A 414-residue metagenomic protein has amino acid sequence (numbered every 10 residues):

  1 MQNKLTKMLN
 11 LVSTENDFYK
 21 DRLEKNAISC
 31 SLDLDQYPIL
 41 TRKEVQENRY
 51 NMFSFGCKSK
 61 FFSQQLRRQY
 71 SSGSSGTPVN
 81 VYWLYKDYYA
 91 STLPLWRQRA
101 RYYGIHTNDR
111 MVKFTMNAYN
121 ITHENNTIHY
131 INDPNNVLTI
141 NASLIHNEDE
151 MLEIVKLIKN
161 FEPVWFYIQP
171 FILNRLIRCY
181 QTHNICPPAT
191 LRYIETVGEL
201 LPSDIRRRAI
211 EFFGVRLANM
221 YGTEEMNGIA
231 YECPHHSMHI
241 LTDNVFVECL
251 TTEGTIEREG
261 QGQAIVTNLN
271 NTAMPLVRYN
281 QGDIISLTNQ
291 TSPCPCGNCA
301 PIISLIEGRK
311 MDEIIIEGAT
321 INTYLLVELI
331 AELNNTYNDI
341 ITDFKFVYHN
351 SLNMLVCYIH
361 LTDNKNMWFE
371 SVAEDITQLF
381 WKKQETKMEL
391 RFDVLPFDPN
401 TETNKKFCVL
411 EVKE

Functional and structural regions predicted by a protein language model:
M1-Y70, S75-D109, N160-Y167, A189 (+4 more regions): Nucleotide 5′-phosphate-binding alpha/beta core
N3, K7-N10, P134-E414: Active-site glycine/GP-rich loop and adjacent strand/helix microenvironment that borders small-molecule binding pockets
C30, N80, N120-H123, R175: Short active-site-adjacent helix-start/loop capping segments
Q65, M116-N120, F171-I172: Short glycine-enriched loops at secondary-structure junctions
Q65-R67, N125, M151-I154: Short, charged beta->alpha transition segments
P78, Y119-I121, N271-M274: Short, acidic Gly/Pro/Ser/Thr-rich loop/turn segments
W83-Y85, T115, Q169-P170, Y221: Glycine-rich, histidine-containing beta strand-loop boundary motifs that form or position
R97-N132, L144: Conserved AMP-binding loop of ANL adenylate-forming enzymes
